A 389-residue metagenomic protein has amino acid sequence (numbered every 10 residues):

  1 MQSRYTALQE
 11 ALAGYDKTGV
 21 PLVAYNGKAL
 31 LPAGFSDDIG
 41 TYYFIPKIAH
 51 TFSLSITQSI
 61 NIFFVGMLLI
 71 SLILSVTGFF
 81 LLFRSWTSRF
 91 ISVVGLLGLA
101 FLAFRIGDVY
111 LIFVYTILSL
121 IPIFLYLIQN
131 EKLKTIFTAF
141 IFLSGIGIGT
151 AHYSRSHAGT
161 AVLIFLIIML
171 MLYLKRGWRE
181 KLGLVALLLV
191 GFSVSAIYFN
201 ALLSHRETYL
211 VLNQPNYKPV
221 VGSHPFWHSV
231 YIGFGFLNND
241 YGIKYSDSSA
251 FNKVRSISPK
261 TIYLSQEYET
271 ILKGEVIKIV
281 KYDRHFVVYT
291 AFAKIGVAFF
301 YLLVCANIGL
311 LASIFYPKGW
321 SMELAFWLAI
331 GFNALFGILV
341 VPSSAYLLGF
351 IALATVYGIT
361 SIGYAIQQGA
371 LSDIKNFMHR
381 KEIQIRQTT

Functional and structural regions predicted by a protein language model:
M1-G27, H205-K294: Membrane-proximal stem/loop segments at transmembrane-domain junctions that anchor or position
L30-I73: Loop-to-helix entry region of an early transmembrane alpha helix in multi-pass inner-membrane enzymes
T57-N61, L68, V93-T116, I148-G149 (+2 more regions): Aromatic- and kink-enriched transmembrane "portal" helix at the membrane-lumen/periplasm boundary that abuts
I62-W86, S119-I123, A306-G309: Transmembrane-helix motifs of polytopic, lipid-linked glycan transferases
I70-F79, G296-W320, A370-M378: Hydrophobic, aromatic-rich transmembrane alpha-helices and their immediate juxtamembrane boundary segments
V76-F101, K134-T135, W320-L324: Transmembrane-helix signature of polytopic, membrane-embedded enzymes that assemble or transfer cell-envelope glycans
L118-F140: Membrane-interface transmembrane helices that cradle and orient dolichyl/undecaprenyl
F140-R155, I167, L187-A196: Membrane-interface alpha helices of multi-pass inner-membrane proteins
